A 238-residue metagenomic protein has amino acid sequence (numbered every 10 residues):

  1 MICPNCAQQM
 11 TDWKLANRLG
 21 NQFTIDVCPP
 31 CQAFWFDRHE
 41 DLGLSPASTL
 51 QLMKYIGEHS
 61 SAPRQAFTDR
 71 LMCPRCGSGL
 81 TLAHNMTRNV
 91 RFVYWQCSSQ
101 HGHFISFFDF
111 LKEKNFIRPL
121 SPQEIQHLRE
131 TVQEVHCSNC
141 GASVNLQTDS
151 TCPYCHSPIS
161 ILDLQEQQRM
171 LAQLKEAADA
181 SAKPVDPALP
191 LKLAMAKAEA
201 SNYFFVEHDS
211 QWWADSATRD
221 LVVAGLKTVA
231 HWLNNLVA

Functional and structural regions predicted by a protein language model:
I2-R18, Q65-W95, L111: Intrinsic, low-complexity N-terminal interaction/targeting segments
C3-C6, C28-C31, C73-C76, C97 (+2 more regions): Short cysteine-rich clusters marking metal-coordination/redox-active sites
Q8-L15, Q51-S61, C76-H84, I117-E124 (+1 more regions): Short Cys/His-rich Zn2+-coordinating modules
Q9, C31-F34, G79, Q100-H103 (+2 more regions): Cys/His-rich metal-chelating microdomains
L15-N21, E40-S48, N85-R91, D109-E113 (+2 more regions): Short cysteine/histidine-rich zinc-coordinating motifs and their immediately flanking basic loops
R18-Q22, H59-R70, M86-V90, Q123-Q133 (+1 more regions): Short, flexible, mixed-charge glycine/proline-rich loop motifs that serve as phosphate/nucleic-acid-contacting
A33-D41, W95-C97, G102-L111, T151: Short, structured motif recognition centered on aromatic/hydrophobic residues
H103-F104, H156-E166: Short Cys/His-rich micro-motifs in 6-15 aa windows
